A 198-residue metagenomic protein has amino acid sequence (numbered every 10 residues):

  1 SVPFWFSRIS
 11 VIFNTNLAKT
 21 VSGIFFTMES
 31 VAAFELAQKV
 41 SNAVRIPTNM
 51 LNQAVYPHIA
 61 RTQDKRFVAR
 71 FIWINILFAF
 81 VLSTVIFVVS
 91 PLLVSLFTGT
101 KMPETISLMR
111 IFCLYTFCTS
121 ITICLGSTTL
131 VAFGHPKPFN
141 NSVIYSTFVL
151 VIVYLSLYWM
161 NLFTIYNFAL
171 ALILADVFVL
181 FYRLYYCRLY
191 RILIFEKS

Functional and structural regions predicted by a protein language model:
S1-Q53: Transmembrane helical elements of multi-pass membrane transporters/channels
S1-T15, A54, H58-R66, R188-S198: Interhelical loop/hinge segments that connect adjacent transmembrane helices in multipass membrane
S7-S10, R66-W73, M109, T129-V153 (+1 more regions): Alpha-helical transmembrane segments of multi-pass membrane transporters/permeases
E29-A32, S90-S95, E104, K137 (+2 more regions): Membrane-interface helix-loop junctions in multi-pass transport and translocation proteins
S41-D64, G126-A132: Helix-loop junctions and terminal segments of transmembrane helices in multi-pass membrane transport/translocation
N42-I46, S83, S120-I123, T147-Y154 (+1 more regions): Hydrophobic transmembrane alpha-helices of multi-pass small-molecule transporters
Q63-L77, V85-V88, I106-M109: Interfacial transmembrane-helix starts/ends
V89-S120, Y166: Interfacial segments at transmembrane-helix termini and the short loops linking adjacent helices
